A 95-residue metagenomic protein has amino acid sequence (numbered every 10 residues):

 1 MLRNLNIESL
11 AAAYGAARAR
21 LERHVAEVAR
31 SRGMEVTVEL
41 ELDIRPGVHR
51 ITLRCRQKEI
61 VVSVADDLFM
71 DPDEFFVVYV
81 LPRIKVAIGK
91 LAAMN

Functional and structural regions predicted by a protein language model:
M1-L40, D71-V86, K90, M94-N95: Negatively charged, low-complexity tracts enriched in Asp/Glu with abundant Ser/Thr
E41-G47: Short, ordered beta-strand-loop transition motifs
V48-C55: A short beta-strand motif that forms the metal-chelation/ATP-contact edge of phosphoryl-transfer active sites
Q57-E59: Glycine-centered tight beta-turn/hairpin loop motif at sheet-sheet or coil-to-beta transitions
S63-D66, D71: Mixed-charge, glycine-accented linear interaction segment located at domain edges/termini
